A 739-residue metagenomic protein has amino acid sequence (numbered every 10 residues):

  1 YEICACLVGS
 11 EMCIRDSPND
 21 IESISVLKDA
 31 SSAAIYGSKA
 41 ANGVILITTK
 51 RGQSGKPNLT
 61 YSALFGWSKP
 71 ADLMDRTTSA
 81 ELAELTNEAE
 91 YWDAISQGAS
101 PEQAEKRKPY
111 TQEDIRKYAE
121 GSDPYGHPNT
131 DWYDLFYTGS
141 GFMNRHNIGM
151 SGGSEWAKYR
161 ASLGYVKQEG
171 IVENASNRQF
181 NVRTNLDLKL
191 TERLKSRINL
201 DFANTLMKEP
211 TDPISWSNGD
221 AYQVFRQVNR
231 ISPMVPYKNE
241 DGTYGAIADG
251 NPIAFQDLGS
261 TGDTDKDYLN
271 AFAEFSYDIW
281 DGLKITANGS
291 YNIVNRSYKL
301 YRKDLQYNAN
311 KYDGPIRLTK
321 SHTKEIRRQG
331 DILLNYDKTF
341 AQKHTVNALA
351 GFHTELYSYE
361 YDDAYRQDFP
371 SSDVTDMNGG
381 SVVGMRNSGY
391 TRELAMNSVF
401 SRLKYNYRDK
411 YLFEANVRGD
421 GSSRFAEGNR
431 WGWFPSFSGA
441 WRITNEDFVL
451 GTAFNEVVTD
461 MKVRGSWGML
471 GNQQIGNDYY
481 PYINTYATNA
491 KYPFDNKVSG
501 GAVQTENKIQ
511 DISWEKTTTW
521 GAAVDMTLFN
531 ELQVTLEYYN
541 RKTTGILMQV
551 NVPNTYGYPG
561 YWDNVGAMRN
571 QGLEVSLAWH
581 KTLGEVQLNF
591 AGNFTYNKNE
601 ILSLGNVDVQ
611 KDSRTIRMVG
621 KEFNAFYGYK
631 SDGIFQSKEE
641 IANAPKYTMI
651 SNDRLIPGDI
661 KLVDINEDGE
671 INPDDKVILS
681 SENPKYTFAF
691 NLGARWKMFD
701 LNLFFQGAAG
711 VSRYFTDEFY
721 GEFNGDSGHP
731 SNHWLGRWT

Functional and structural regions predicted by a protein language model:
Y1-G9, I14: Single conserved hydrophobic/aromatic residue that forms the stacking wall/gate of nucleotide- or nucleobase-binding
L7, A40, G152-W156, Y165 (+5 more regions): A generic beta-sheet turn/junction motif
P18-T60, M143-R145, K158, G164-V166: A beta-strand signature from Gram-negative outer-membrane beta-barrel systems, especially the internal plug domain
I21, V182-T184, A287, G330 (+9 more regions): Extended, hydrophobic alpha-helical segments in both membrane/secreted and soluble proteins
T49, Y61, I148-S154, V182-L188 (+10 more regions): Residues on the lipid-exposed face of transmembrane beta-strands in outer-membrane beta-barrel proteins
Q53-N129, G170-N177, N181-Y268, N288 (+6 more regions): Surface-exposed loop/interface segments of Gram-negative outer-membrane beta-barrel transport/assembly proteins
A63, L163-K167, F413-S422, W467: Transmembrane beta-strand segments that form the barrel wall of outer-membrane beta-barrel proteins
S681-Y714: Glycine-rich, aromatic-lined ligand/substrate-binding cores of catalytic and carbohydrate-binding domains
